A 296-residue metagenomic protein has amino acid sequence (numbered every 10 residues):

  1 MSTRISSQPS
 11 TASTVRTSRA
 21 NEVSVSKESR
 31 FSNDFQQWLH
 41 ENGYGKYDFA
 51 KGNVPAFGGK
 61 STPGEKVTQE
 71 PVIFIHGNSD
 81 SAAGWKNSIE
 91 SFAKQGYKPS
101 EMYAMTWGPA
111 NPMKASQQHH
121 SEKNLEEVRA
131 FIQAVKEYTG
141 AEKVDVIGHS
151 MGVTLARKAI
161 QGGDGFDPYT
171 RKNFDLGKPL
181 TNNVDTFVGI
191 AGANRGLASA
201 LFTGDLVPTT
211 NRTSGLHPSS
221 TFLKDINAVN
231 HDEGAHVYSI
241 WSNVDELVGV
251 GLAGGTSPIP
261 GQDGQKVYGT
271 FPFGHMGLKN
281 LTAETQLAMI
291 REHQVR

Functional and structural regions predicted by a protein language model:
S2-F74, N78-S91: Flexible, membrane-associating and regulatory peripheral segments of lipid-active enzymes
N21, S26-R30, G204-T209, L216 (+1 more regions): C-terminal catalytic-base region of ester-bond hydrolases, centering on the histidine of the charge-relay
Q69-E70, A141-K143, A235-H236: Short coil/turn segments at beta-strand junctions that form active-site/ligand-binding loops
I73, Y103-M105, V188, Y238-I240 (+1 more regions): Hydrophobic/aromatic beta-strand patches that form the interior of the parallel beta-sheet core in alpha/beta enzyme
H76, N111-N227, H231: Serine-dependent carboxylesterase/thioesterase catalytic core of lipase-like alpha/beta-hydrolase/SGNH enzymes
S88-Y97, V229: A short, Lys/Arg-enriched amphipathic alpha-helix followed by its capping loop at the start of a domain
G96-N111: Conserved alpha/beta-hydrolase
